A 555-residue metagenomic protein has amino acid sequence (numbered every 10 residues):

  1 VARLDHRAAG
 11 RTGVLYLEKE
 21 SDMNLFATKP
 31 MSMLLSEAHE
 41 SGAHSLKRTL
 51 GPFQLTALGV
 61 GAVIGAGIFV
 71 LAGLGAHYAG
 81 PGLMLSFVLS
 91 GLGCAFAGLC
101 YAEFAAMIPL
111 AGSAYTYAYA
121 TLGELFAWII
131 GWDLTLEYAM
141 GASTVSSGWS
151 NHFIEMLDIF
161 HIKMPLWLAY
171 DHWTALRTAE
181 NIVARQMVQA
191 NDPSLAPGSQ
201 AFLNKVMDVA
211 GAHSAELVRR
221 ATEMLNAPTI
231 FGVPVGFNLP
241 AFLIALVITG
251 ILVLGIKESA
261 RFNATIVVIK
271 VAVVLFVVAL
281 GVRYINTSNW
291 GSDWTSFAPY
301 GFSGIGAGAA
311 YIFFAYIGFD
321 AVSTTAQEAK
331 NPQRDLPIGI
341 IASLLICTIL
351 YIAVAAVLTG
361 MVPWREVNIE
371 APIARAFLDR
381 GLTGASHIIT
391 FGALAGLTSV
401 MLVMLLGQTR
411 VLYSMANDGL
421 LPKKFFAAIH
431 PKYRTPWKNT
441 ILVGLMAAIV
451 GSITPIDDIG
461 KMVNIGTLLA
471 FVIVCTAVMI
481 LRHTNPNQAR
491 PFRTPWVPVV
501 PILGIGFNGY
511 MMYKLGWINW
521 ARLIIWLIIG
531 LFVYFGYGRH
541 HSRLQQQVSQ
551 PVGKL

Functional and structural regions predicted by a protein language model:
L17-A72, H77-P81, C94-L99, I108-A111 (+5 more regions): Membrane-interface "cap" regions at the ends of multi-pass membrane proteins
S41-L46, L83-M84, K163-A241, T265-F391 (+1 more regions): Helix-loop-helix junctions that connect adjacent transmembrane segments in multi-pass membrane transporters
R48-G59, G123-L136, A241-L243, P299-I312 (+4 more regions): Select transmembrane alpha-helical segments in multipass membrane proteins
I68-N181, S343-I346, L350, I525-L531: Extracellular loop-to-transmembrane helix junctions
F69, L110, D133-N151, Y311 (+4 more regions): Membrane-helix boundary/coupling elements in multi-pass transport proteins
S150, G236-Y284, P299, I340-L344 (+3 more regions): Membrane-interface loop-to-helix entry segments
E155, V273-V277, V411-L412, V463-R490 (+3 more regions): Hydrophobic alpha-helical segments of multi-pass membrane transport proteins
V233-G236, I248, P299, K424-W437 (+2 more regions): C-terminal membrane-solvent junction of multi-pass transporters and transport-like membrane proteins
